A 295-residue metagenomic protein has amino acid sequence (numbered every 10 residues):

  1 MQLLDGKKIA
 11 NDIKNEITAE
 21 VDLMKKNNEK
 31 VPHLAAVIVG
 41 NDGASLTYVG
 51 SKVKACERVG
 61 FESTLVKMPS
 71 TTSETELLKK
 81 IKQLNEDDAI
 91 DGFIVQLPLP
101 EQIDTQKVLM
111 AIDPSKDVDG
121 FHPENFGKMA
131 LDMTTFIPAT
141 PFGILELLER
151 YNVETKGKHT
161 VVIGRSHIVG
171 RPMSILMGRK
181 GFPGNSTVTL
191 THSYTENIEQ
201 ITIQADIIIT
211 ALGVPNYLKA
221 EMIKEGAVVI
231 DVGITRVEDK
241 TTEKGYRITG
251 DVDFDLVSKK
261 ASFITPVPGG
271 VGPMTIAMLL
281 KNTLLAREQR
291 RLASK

Functional and structural regions predicted by a protein language model:
M1-K7, P32-V37, V59-T64: Generic N-terminal amphipathic, Lys/Arg-enriched alpha-helix
M1-N28: Positively charged, low-complexity intrinsically disordered leader regions
L23-L34, G40-R58: N-terminal glycine-rich anion-binding loops that anchor highly charged ligand groups
V39-V53, T134-V228, T242-D255: Glycine-rich phosphate/diphosphate-binding loop of Rossmann-like nucleotide-binding domains
G60-E62, V66-I137: Phosphate/diphosphate ligand-binding glycine-rich loop within oxidoreductases
P98, L212-V214, G233-I234: Short glycine-/small-residue-rich Rossmann-like dinucleotide-binding loops
E101-Q102, N216-L218, V237-E238: Short glycine-rich, flexible loops that bind phosphorylated cofactors or substrates
T105-H122, F126, G233-R290: Rossmann-fold NAD(P)-binding glycine/threonine-rich loop
